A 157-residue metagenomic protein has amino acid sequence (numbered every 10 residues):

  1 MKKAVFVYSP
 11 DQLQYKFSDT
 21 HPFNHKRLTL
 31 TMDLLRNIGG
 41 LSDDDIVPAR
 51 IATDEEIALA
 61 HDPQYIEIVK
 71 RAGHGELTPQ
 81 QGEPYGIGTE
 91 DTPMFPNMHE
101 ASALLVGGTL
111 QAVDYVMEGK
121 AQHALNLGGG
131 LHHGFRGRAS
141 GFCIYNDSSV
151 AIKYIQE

Functional and structural regions predicted by a protein language model:
M1-E157: HDAC/HDAC-like amidohydrolase catalytic core signature
